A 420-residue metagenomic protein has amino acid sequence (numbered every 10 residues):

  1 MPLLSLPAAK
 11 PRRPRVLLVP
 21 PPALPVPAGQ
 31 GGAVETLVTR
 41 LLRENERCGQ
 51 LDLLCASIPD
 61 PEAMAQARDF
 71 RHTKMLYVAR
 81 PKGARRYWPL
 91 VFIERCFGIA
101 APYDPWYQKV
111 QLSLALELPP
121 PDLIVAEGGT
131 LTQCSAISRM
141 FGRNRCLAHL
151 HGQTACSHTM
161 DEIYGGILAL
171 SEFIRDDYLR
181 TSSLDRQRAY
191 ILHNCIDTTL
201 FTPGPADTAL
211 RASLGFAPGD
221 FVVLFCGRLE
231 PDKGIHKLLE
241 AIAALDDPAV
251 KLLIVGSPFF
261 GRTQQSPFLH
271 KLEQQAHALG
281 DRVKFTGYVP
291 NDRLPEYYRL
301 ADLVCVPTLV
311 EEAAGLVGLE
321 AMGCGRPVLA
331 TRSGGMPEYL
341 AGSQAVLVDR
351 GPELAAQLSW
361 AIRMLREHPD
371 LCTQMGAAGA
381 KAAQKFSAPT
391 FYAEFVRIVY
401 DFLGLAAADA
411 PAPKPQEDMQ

Functional and structural regions predicted by a protein language model:
F141, Q265-Y288: Nucleotide-activated donor-binding/catalytic signature segment of Leloir-type glycosyltransferases, i.e., the conserved
F173, C195: Carbohydrate-associated surface elements
T202-F216: A short helix/loop element that forms part of the nucleotide-sugar donor recognition site in Leloir-type
A217-K233, L239-I242, L253: Conserved donor-binding/catalytic core segment of Leloir-type glycosyltransferases
K251-H270: Glycosyltransferase donor-sugar binding loop
K271, P337-R363, D370-L371: Change "using UDP/GDP/dTDP sugars" to "using nucleotide sugars
Y288, Y297-A301: Short alpha-helical donor nucleotide-sugar binding micro-motif in glycosyltransferases
P327-A330, L347: Short hydrophobic beta-strand element within catalytic cores of glycosyltransferases and related nucleotide-activated
